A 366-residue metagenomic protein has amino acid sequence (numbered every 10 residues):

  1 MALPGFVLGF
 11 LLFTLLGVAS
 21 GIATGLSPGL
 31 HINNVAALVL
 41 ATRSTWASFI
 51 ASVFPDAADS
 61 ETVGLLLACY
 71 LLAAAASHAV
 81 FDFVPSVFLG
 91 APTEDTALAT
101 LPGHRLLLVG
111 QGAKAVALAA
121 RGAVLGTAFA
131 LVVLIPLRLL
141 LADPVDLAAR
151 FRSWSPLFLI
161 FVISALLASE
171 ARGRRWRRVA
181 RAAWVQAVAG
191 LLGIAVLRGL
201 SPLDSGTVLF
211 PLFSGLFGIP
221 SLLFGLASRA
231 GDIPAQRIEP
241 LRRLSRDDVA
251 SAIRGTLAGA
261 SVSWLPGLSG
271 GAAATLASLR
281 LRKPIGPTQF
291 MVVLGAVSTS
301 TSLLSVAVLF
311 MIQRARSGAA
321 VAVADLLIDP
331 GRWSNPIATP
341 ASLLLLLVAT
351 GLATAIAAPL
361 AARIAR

Functional and structural regions predicted by a protein language model:
M1-T62, P144-A148, G199-L281: Helix-loop-helix hairpins and the membrane-proximal interhelical loops of multi-pass alpha-helical transport proteins
G17-I32, S77-L89, L166-E170, T256-P266 (+1 more regions): Transmembrane alpha-helix interface/packing and boundary motifs in multi-pass membrane proteins, characterized by
L26-L38, V87-A99, L268-A273, P284-G295 (+1 more regions): Short, non-helical or kinked segments that cap or interrupt transmembrane helices
I50-V53, L65, P102-A123, R282-A296: Membrane-interface alpha-helices at helix entry/exit sites of multi-pass transporters
F54-F81: Extracellular loop-to-transmembrane helix junctions
L72-F81, L118-V133, M291-V308, V348-L352: Membrane-embedded alpha-helical segments of transport systems, primarily multispan ion/solute transporters
L118-A227, G331-R366: Membrane-embedded alpha-helical modules
F310-T339: Membrane-interface interhelical connector segments
